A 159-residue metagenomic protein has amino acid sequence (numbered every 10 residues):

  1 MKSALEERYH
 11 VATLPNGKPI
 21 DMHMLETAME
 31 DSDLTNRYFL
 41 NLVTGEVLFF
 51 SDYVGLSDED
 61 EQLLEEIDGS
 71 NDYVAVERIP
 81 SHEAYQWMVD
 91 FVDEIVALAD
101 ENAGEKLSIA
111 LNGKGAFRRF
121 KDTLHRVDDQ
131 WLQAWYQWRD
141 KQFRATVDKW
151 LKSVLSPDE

Functional and structural regions predicted by a protein language model:
M1-F49: Charge-rich, low-complexity N-terminal segments
L14, T27-M29, L63-D68, E77 (+4 more regions): Generic structural signal for short, flexible, solvent-exposed coil/loop and linker residues
D33, D58-E61, E65-G69, Y73 (+3 more regions): Peripheral peptide segments
L42-V96: Short N-terminal mixed-charge amphipathic segments
A84-Q142: Amphipathic protein-protein interaction modules
L132-E159: Acidic, proline/glycine-rich low-complexity IDRs
